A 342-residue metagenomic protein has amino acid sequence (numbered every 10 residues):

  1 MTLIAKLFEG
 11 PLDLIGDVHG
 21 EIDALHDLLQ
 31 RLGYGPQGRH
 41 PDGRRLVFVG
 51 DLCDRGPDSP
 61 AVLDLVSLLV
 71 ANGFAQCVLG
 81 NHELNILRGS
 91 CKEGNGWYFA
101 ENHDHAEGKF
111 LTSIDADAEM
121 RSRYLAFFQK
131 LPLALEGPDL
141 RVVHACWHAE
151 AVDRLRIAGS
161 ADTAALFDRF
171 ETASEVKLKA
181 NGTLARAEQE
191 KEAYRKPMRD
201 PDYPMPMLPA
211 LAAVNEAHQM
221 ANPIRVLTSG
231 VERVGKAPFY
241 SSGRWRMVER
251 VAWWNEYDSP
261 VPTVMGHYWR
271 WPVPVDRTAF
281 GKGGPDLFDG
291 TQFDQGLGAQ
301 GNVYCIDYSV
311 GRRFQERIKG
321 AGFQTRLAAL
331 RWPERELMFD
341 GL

Functional and structural regions predicted by a protein language model:
M1-F8, R39, D64-A71, P132-E136 (+2 more regions): A short acidic-Thr-Gly-centered motif at the start of a beta-strand
M1-L65: N-terminal active-site segment of His-dependent metallophosphoesterases
P11-H19, L140-C146, Y304-I306: Active-site-proximal beta-strand elements of phosphoester/diester hydrolases
D17, D51, G80-N81, F128 (+3 more regions): Divalent metal-coordination and catalytic microenvironments
E21-I22, D54-P57, H82-L87, L135 (+3 more regions): Active-site environment of divalent metal-dependent phosphoester hydrolases
G43, G56-L63, L68-K196: Active-site neighborhood of divalent metal-dependent phosphoester bond hydrolases
K177-K282: Alpha/beta-hydrolase fold catalytic core
S241-L342: Long, positively charged, glycine-interspersed low-complexity recognition regions
